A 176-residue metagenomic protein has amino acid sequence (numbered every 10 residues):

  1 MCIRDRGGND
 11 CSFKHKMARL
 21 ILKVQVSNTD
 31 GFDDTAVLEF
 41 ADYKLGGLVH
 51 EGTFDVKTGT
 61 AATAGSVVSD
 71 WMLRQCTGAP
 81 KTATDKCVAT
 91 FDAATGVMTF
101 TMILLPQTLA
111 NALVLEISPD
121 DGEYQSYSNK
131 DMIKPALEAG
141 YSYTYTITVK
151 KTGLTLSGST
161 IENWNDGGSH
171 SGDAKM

Functional and structural regions predicted by a protein language model:
R4-M176: Extracytoplasmic cysteine-anchoring/structural motifs
